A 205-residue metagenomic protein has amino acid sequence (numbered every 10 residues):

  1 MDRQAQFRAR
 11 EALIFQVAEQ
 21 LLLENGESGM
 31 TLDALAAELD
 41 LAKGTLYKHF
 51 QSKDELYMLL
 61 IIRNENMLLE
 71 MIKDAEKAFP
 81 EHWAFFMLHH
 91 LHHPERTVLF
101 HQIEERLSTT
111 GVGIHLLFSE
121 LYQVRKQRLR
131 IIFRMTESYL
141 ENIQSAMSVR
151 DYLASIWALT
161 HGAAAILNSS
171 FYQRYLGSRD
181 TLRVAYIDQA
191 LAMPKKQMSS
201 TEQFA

Functional and structural regions predicted by a protein language model:
M1-N25, G29-E38, E55: Basic, helix-initiating cap at the start of DNA-binding domains
A37, Q51-S52, I62: Residue-level detection of the helix-turn-helix DNA-binding "recognition helix"
L39-F50: Short hydrophobic/aromatic patch on the recognition helix
L56-N64, M71, R128: Alpha-helical DNA-contacting segments of helix-turn-helix folds
L59, E70-V98, A146-I156: Hydrophobic alpha-helical connector segments
L69, V112-I143, R150-A154, D188: Amphipathic alpha-helical packing segments from all-alpha helical-bundle domains
H92-S119, A165-Q173: Amphipathic alpha-helical segments used for helix-helix packing
L140-I187, Q203-A205: Hydrophobic/aromatic-rich alpha-helical bundle segments in the mid-to-C-terminal region
